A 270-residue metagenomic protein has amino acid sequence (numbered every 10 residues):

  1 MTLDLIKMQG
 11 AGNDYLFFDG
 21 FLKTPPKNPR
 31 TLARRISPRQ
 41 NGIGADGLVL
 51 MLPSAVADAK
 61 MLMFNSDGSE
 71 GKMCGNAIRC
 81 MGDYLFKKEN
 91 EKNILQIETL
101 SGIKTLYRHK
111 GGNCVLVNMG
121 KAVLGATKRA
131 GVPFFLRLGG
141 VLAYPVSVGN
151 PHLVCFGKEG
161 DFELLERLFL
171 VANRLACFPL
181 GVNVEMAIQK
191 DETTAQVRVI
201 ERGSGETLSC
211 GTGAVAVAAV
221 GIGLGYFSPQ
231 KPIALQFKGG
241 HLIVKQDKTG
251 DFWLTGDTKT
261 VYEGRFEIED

Functional and structural regions predicted by a protein language model:
M1-G111, V154-D270: A glycine-rich beta-to-alpha transition motif near the start of alpha/beta enzyme domains, typified by
P25, G120-K128: Short solvent-exposed strand/turn elements
A59-K60, M119, L136, V141 (+1 more regions): Generic detector of bulky aromatic hydrophobic side chains
N113-G120: Short, solvent-exposed secondary-structure boundary/capping segments
G125, A130-G140, Y144-V146, G250-D270: C-terminal domain-closing interface element
